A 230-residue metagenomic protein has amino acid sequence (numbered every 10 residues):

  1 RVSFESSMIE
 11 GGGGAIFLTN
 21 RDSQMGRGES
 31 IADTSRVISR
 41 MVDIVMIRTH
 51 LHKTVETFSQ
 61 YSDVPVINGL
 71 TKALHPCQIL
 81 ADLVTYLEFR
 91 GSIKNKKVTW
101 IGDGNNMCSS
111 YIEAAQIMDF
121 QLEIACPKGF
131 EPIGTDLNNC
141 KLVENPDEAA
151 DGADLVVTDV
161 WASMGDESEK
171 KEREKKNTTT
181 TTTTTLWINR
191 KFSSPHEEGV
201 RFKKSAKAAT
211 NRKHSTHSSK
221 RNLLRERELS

Functional and structural regions predicted by a protein language model:
R1-I9, E88-D159: Glycine-rich phosphate/diphosphate-binding loop of Rossmann-like nucleotide-binding domains
R1-L87: Phosphate/diphosphate ligand-binding glycine-rich loop within oxidoreductases
G11, M41, Y61-S62, M118 (+3 more regions): Short, structured coil segments at secondary-structure junctions
A15-N20, I67-G69, G102, I124-C126 (+2 more regions): Short beta-strands and strand-loop turn motifs
G26-G28, H75-A81, P132-T135, G152-A153 (+1 more regions): Short, charged, surface-exposed secondary-structure boundary motifs
K53-V55, G129-T135, F202-A206: Short, glycine/polar-rich helix-capping loops at beta-to-alpha or helix-loop-helix junctions that flank or form
N68-T99, P195-S230: Peripheral docking tails and interdomain loops at the edges of cofactor- or intermediate-handling domains
D136-H217, L223: Rossmann-like adenosine-cofactor binding region
